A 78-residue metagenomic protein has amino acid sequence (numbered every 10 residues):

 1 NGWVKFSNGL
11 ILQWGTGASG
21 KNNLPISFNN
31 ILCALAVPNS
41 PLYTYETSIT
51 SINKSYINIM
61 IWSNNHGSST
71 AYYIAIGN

Functional and structural regions predicted by a protein language model:
W3-N78: Extracellular attachment/recognition segments
